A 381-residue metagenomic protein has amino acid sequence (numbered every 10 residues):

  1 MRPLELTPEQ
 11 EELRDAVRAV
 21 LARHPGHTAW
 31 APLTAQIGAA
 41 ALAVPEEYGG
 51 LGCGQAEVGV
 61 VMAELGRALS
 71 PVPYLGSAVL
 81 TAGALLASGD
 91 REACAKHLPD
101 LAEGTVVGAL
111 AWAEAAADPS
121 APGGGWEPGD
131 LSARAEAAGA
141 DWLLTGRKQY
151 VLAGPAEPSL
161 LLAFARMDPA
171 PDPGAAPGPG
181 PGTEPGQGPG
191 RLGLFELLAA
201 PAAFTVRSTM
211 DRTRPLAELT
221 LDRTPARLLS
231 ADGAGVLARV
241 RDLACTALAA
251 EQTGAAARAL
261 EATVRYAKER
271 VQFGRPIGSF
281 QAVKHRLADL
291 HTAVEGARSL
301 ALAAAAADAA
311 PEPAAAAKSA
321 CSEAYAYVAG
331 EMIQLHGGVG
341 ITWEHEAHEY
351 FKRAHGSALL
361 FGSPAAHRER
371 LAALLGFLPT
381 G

Functional and structural regions predicted by a protein language model:
M1-G66, G104, D242-G381: Alpha-helical interface subdomain recognition
L21, V61, D90, L110 (+5 more regions): Residue-level signal for inorganic ion chemistry
V72-R91: N-terminal glycine-rich flavin-associated loop
S88-G108: FAD-binding glycine-rich core of flavoenzymes that anchor FAD
E103-P119, A163: A short, Trp-centered hydrophobic/proline-enriched beta-strand micro-motif
A111, D141, T145-A202: A short core secondary-structure module
G123, Y150-A153, E196-L228: Flexible, small-/acidic-enriched active-site or ligand-binding loops
A133-E136: A structural signal for short hydrophobic beta-strand segments in well-ordered beta-sheet cores
